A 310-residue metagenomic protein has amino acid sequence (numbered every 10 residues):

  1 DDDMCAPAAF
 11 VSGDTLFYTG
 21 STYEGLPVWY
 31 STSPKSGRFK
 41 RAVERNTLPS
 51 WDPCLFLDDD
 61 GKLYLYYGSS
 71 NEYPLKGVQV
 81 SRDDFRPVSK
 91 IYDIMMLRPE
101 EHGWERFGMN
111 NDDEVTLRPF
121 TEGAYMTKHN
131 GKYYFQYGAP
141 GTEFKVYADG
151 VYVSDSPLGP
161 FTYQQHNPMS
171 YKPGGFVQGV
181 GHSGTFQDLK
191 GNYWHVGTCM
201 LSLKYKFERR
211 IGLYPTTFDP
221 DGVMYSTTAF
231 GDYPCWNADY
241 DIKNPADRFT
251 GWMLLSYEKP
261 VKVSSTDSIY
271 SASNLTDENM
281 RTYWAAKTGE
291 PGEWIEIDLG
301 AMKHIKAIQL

Functional and structural regions predicted by a protein language model:
D1-T116, K128-G175, K190, T198-N244: Beta-rich carbohydrate-recognition and catalytic domains
D3, P49, F120, G179 (+3 more regions): Residues that act as N-cap/strand-start positions at coil-to-secondary-structure junctions
M4-A6, S50-P53, T121-A124, V180-H182 (+1 more regions): Conserved positions at the start
Q79, P215, E258-P260, A307: Extracellular/lumenal ectodomain signal focusing on beta-strand-rich modules and carbohydrate-recognition contexts
G184-F186: Catalytic nucleophile loop of clan PA
W236-M302: Disordered, acidic Ser/Thr/Pro-rich linker "stalks" and the adjacent N-terminal cap of the next globular domain
K303-L310: A short beta-strand element within beta-rich, extracytoplasmic domains of secreted/secretory-pathway proteins
